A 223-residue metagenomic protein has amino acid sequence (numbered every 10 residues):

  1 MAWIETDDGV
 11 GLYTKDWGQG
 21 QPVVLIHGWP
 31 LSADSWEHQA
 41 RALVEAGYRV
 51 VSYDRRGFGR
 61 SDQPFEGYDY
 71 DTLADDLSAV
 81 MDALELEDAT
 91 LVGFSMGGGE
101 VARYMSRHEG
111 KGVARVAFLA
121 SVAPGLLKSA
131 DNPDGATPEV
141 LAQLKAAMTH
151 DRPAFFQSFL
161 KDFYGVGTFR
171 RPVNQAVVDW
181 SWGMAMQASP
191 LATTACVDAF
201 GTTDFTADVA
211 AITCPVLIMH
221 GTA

Functional and structural regions predicted by a protein language model:
T6-E66, V80: Conserved HGGG/HGGXW glycine-rich cap/lid loop of the alpha/beta-hydrolase fold
H27-W29, A89, G93-G98: Conserved alpha/beta-hydrolase "nucleophile elbow" surrounding the catalytic nucleophile
D54, T90, A114-A117: Residue in the alpha/beta-hydrolase core beta-strand immediately N-terminal to the catalytic nucleophile
S61, S95-M96, A120: Catalytic nucleophile serine of serine hydrolases, specifically the conserved "nucleophile elbow" pentapeptide
D71-A89: Conserved acidic catalytic loop of the alpha/beta-hydrolase fold
A102-H150: Flexible "cap/lid" loop of the alpha/beta hydrolase fold
L127-A136, A146-T213: Conserved alpha/beta-hydrolase catalytic His-Asp/Glu region
I212, I218-H220: Short beta-strand/loop motif that positions the catalytic acidic residue of the alpha/beta-hydrolase fold
